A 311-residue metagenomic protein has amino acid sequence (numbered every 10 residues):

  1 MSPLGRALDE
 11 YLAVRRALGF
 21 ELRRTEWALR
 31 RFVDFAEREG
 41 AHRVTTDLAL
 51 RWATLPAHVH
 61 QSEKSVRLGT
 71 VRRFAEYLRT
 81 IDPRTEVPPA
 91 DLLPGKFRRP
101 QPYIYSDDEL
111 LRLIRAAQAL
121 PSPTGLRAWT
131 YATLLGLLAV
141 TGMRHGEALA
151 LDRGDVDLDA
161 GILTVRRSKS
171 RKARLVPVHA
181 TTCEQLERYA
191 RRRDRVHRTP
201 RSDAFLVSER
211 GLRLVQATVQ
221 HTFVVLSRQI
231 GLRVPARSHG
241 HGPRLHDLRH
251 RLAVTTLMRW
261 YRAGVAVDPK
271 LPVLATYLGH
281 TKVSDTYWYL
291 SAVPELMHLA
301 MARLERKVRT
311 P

Functional and structural regions predicted by a protein language model:
M1-P311: Conserved catalytic core of the tyrosine transesterase superfamily
